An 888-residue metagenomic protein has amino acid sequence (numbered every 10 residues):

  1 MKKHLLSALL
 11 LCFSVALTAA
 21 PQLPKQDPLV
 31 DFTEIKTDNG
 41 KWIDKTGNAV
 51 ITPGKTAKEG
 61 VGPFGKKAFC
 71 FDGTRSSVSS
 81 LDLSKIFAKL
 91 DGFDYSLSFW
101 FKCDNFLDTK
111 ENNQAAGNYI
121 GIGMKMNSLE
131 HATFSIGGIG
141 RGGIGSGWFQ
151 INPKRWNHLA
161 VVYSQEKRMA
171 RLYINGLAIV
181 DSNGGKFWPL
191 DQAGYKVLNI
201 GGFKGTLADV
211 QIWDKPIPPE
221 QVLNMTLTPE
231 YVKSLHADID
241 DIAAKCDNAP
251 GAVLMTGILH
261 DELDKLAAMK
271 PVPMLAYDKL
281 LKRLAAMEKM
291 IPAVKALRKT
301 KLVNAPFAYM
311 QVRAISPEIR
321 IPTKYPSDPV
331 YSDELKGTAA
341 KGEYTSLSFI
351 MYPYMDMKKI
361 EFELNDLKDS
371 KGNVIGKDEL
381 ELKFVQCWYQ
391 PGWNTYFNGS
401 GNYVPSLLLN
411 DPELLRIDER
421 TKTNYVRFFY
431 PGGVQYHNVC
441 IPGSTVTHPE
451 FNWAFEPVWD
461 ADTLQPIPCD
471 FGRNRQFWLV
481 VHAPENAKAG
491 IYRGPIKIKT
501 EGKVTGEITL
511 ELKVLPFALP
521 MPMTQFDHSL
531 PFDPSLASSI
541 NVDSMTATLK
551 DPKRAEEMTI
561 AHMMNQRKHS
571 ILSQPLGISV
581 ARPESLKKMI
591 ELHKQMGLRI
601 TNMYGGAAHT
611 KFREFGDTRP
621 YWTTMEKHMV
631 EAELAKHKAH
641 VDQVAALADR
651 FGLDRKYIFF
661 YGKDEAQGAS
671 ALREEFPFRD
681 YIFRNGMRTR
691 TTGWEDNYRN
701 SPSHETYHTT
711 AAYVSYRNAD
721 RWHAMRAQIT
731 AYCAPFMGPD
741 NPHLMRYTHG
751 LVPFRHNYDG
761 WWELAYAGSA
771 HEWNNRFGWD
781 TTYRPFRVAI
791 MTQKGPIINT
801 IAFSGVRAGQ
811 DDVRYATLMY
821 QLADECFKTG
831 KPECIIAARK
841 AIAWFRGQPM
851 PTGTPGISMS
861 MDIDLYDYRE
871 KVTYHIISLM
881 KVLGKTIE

Functional and structural regions predicted by a protein language model:
S7-A16: Bacterial N-terminal signal peptides
A20-K245, V253, G257: Extracellular glycan-associated modules
A88, Y354, H482-A489: Short, surface-exposed loop/turn segments at beta-strand-coil junctions that are enriched for proline with nearby
D240-R298, M629, E633, H637-E675 (+2 more regions): Catalytic domains of carbohydrate-active enzymes that cleave complex glycans
Y277-S327: A eukaryote-biased signal for short, well-structured alpha-helical docking elements
Y309-Y354: Beta-sheet-dominated interaction scaffolds and their linkers
Q390, G401, L409-C469, R473-E485 (+6 more regions): Aromatic-lined carbohydrate-binding surfaces of glycoside hydrolases
S703-G778: Catalytic-core region of carbohydrate-active enzymes that cleave or remodel glycosidic bonds
